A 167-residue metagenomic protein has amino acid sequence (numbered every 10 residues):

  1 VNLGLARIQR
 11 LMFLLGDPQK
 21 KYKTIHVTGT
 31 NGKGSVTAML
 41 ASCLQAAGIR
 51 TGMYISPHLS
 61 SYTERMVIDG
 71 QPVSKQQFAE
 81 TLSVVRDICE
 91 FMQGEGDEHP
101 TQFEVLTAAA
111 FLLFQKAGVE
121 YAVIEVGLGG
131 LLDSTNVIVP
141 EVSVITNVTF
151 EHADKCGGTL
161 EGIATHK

Functional and structural regions predicted by a protein language model:
L5, Q9-K20, A46-I138, F150-A164: ATP-dependent carboxylate-amine ligase catalytic core
K23, V27, S35-G52: A conserved segment at the C-terminal end of the G1
V142-T149: Conserved beta-strand/loop subsegment of P-loop NTPase cores
